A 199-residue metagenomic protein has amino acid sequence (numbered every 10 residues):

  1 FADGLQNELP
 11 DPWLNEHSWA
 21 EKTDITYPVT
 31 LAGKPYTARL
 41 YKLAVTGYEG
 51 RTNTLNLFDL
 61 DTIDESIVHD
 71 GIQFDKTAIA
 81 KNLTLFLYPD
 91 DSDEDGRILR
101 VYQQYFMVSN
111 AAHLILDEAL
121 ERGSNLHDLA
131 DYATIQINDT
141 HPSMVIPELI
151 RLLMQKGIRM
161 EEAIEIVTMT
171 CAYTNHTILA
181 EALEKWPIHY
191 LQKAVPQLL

Functional and structural regions predicted by a protein language model:
F1-L199: A conserved ligand/cofactor-binding region detector
